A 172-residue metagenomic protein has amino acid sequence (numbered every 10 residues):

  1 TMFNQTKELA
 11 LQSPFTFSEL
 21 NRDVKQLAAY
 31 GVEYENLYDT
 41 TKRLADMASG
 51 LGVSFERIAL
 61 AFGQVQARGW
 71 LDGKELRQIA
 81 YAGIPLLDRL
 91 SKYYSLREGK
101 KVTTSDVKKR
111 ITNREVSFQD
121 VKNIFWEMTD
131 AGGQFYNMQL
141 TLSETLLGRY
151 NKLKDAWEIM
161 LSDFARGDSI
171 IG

Functional and structural regions predicted by a protein language model:
T1-K42, D46-R57, G69-K74, S95-S105 (+5 more regions): A short, structural motif
G52, E56-D88: Flexible, glycine-rich active-site loops centered on histidine and acidic residues that chelate a metal or position
A80, T112-N113: Catalytic cores of secreted/periplasmic lytic hydrolases that degrade extracellular macromolecules
D88, S105-T112: DNA replication initiation modules
Q119-W126: Short hydrophobic alpha-helical segments that form membrane-spanning helices or hydrophobic packing faces of helical
W126-T129, G133-Y136, L140: Outer-membrane beta-barrel transmembrane strand signature
